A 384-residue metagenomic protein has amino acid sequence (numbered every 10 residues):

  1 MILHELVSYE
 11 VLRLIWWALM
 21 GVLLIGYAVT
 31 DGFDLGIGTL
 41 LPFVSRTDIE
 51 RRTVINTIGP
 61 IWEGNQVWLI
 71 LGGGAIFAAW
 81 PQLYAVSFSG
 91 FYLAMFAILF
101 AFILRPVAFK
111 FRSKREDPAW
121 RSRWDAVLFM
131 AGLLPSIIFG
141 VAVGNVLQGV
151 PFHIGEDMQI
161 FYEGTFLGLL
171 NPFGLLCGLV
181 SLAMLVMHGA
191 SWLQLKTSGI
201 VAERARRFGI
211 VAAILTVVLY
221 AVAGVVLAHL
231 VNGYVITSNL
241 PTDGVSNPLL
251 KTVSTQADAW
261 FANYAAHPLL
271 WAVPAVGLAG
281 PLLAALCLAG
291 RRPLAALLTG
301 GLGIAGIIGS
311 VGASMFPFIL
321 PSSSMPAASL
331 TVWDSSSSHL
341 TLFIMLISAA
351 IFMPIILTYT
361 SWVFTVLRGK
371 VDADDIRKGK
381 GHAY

Functional and structural regions predicted by a protein language model:
M1-G64, I70-G73: N-terminal signal-anchor module of multipass membrane proteins
M1-W17, F77-Y92, L147-M158, T165-P172: Helix-coil boundary and interhelical linker segments in multi-pass alpha-helical membrane proteins
I2-E5, L41-V54, A79-V86, P106-A126 (+3 more regions): Membrane-interfacial helix termini and the short, flexible loops that connect transmembrane helices in multi-pass
I2-L3, K251-Q256, S322-L342: Short, membrane-exposed interhelical loops at transmembrane-helix boundaries
W16-Y27, F88-A101, F129-L134, G168-L182 (+1 more regions): Alpha-helical transmembrane segments
I61-P135, L147-H153, S238, Y264-A265: Membrane-interface helix-loop-helix modules in multi-pass inner-membrane proteins
K114-L288: Long, contiguous internal "core" modules enriched in hydrophobic/ aromatic residues
Y234-N247, A305-A328: Juxtamembrane non-transmembrane "cap" segments at the membrane-aqueous interface of multi-pass membrane proteins
